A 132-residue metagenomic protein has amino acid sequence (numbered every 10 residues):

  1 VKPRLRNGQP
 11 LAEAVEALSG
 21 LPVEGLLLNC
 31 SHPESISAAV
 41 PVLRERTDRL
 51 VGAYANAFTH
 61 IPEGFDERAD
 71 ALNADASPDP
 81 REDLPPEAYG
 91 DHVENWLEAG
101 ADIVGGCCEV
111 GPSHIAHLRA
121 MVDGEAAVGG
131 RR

Functional and structural regions predicted by a protein language model:
V1-R132: Domain-level signal for soluble alpha/beta catalytic cores
